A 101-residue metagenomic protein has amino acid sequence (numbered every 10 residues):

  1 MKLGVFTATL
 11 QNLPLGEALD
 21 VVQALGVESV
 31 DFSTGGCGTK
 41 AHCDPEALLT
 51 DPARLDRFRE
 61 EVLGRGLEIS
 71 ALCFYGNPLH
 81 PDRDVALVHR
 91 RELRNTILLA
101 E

Functional and structural regions predicted by a protein language model:
M1-E101: N-terminal pre-domain/capping segments
